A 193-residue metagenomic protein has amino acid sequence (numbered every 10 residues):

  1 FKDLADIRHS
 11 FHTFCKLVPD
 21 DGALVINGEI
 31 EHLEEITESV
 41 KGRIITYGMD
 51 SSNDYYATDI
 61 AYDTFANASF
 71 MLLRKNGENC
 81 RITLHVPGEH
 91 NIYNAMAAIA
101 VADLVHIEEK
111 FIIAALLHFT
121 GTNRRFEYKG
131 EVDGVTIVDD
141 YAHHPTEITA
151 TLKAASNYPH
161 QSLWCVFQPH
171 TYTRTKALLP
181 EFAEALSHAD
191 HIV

Functional and structural regions predicted by a protein language model:
F1-I137, H160-Q161: Acidic, Mg2+-coordinating active-site environments of NTP-dependent enzymes
L4-R8, P145, T175: A conditional alpha-helix N-cap/helix-loop micro-motif detector
E38-S39, V105, F111-I112, A142 (+3 more regions): Alpha-helix boundary/interfacial micro-motifs
S52, E89-H90, H143-H144, H170-R174: Glycine-/small-residue-rich active-site loops that bind phosphorylated ligands and cofactors
T122-R124, T146-V193: Active-site beta-alpha connecting loops in nucleotide-dependent enzymes
I137-H143: Switch II (G3) loop of P-loop NTPases
